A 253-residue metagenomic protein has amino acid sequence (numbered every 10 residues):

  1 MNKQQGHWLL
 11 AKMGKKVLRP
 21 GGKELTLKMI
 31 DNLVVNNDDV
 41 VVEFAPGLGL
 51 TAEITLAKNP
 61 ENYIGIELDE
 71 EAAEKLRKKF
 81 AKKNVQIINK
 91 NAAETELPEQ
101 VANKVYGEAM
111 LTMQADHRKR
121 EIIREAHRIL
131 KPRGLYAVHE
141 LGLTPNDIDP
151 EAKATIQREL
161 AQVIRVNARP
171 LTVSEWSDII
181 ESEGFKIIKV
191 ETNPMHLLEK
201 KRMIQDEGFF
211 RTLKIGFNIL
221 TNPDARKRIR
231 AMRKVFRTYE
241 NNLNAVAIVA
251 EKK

Functional and structural regions predicted by a protein language model:
Q4-K23: Class I SAM-dependent methyltransferase Rossmann-like catalytic core, especially the SAM/SAH-binding loop
R19-N37: Conserved alpha-helix/loop element of class I SAM-dependent methyltransferases that forms part of the SAM/SAH-binding
E43, G47-E94: Class I SAM-dependent methyltransferase SAM/SAH-binding core
E94-V105: A short acidic, Gly/Pro-enriched loop at the edge of an enzyme's catalytic core that lines a small-molecule cofactor
R120-L135: A short glycine-rich, Lys/Arg-flanked "PGG" loop and its adjoining helix->strand segment in the class I
A137-E159: Conserved class I S-adenosyl-L-methionine
A168-E183: Short alpha-helix
K189-K253: Conserved Class I S-adenosyl-L-methionine
